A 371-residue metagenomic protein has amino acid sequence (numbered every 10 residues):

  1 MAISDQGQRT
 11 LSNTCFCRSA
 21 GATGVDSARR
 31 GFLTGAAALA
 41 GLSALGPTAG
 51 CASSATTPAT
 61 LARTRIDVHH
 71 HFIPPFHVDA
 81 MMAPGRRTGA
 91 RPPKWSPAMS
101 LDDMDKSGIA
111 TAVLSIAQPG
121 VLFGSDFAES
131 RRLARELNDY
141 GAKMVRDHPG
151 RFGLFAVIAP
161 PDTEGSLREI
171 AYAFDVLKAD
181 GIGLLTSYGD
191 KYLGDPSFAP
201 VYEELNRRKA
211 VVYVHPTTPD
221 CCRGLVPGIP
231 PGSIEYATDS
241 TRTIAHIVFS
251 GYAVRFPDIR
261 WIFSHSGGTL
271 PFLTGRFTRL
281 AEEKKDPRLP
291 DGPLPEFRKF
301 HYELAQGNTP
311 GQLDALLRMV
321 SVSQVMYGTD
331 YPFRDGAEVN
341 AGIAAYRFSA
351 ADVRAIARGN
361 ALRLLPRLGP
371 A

Functional and structural regions predicted by a protein language model:
A2-G50, T57-T64, V68, P74-T111 (+8 more regions): Mid-to-C-terminal alpha-helical segments outside catalytic/metal-binding sites
T10-C17, H71-W95, G124-D126, R131 (+2 more regions): Active-site gating loops and adjacent loop-to-helix segments of metal-dependent hydrolytic enzymes
H69-H71, H215, H265: Histidine-centered divalent metal-coordination motifs
I73-P75, G120-L122, P161-D162, D190 (+4 more regions): Active-site environment of divalent metal-dependent phosphoester hydrolases
I116-I244: Active-site gating/metal-coordination segments in enzymes
V211-V214, T238-V248, T269-P287: Conserved N-terminal glycine/acidic-rich loop preference
V214, S264, Y327-T329: Active-site flanking residues adjacent to catalytic metal/cofactor-binding acidic residues
